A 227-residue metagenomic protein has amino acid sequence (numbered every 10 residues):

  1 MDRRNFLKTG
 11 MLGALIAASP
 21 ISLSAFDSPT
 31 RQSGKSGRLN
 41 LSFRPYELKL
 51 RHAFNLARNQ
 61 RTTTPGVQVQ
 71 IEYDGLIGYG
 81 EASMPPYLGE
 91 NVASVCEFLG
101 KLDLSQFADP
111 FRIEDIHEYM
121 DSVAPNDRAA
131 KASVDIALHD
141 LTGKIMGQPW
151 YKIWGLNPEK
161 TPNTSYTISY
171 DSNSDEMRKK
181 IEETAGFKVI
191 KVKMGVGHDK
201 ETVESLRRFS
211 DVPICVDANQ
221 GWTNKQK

Functional and structural regions predicted by a protein language model:
M1-D2: N-terminal secretory signal peptides
N5-D27: N-terminal export signals
P20-L23, D140-W150: Short helix-capping/linker segments at secondary-structure and domain boundaries
I21-N55, T62, E72: C-terminal segment of N-terminal export signals and the immediately downstream linker at the start of the mature
K35-F43, I71-E72, I77-I145: Metal- or metallocofactor-binding catalytic centers and their adjacent structured scaffolds across diverse enzyme
T64-G66: Short catalytic helix/loop segments, enriched in acidic residues and glycine and frequently bearing histidine
W150-K227: Metal-dependent enolase-superfamily TIM-barrel catalytic cores that perform enediolate-based chemistry
